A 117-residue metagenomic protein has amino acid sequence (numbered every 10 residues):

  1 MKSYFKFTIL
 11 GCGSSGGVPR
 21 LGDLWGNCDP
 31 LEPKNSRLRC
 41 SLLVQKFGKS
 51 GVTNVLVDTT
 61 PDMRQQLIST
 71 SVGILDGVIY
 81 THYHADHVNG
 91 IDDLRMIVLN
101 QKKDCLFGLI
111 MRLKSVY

Functional and structural regions predicted by a protein language model:
M1-F5, Q101-D104: N-terminal short leaders/motifs
K2-S69: Conserved beta-strand hairpin/beta-sheet module of binuclear metal-dependent hydrolase folds, prominently
N35-S41, V88-G90, M111: Short, surface-exposed, charge-dense and proline/glycine-enriched linear segments
V52-L109: Active-site metal-binding motif and surrounding structural segment of the metallo-beta-lactamase
L109-Y117: Metallo-beta-lactamase
